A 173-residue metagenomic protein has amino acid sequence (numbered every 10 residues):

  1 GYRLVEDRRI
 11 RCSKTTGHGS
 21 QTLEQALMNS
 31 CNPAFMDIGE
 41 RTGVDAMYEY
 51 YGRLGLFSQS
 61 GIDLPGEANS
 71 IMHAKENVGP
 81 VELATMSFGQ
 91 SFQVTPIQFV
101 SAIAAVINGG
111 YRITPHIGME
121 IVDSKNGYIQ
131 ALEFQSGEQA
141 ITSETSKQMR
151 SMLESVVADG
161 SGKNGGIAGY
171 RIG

Functional and structural regions predicted by a protein language model:
G1-G173: Beta-lactam-recognizing serine transpeptidase/beta-lactamase-like catalytic domain environment
